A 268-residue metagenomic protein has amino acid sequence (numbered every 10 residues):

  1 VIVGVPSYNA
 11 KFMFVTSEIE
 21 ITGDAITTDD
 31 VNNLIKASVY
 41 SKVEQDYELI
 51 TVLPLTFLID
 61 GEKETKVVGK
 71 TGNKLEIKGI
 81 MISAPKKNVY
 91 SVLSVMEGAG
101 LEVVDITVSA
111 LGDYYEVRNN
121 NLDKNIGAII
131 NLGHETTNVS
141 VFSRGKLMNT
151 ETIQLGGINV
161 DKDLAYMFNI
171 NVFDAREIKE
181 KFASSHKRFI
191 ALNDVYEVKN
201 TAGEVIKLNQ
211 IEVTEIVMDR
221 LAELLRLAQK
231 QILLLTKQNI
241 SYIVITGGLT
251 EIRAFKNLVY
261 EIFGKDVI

Functional and structural regions predicted by a protein language model:
V1, L225, Q229-Y242: Phosphate/pyrophosphate-binding loops at sites that engage ATP/ADP/AMP, CoA/4′-phosphopantetheine, polyphosphate
V1, V5-G127, L147-M148, N171-V172 (+4 more regions): Nucleotide/phosphate-binding catalytic cleft detector across ATP-hydrolyzing and phosphate-transferring enzymes
V3, M96, N131, L164 (+2 more regions): Residue-level signature of catalytic and energy-coupling elements of molecular machines, predominantly ATP/GTP-dependent
V5-P6, I129-T136, F142-G145, Q154-I158 (+1 more regions): A short acidic Gly-Thr/Ser loop motif
T28, N119, N131, K230 (+1 more regions): Extended, folded domain segments that form the structural surfaces/walls around functional sites
T150-T152: Residue-level detector of high-confidence beta-strand sites
Q154-F173: A conserved active-site cap/scaffold subdomain adjacent to cofactor or substrate pockets
H186, N239-I262: Glycine-rich phosphate-binding loops at beta-strand->alpha-helix junctions
